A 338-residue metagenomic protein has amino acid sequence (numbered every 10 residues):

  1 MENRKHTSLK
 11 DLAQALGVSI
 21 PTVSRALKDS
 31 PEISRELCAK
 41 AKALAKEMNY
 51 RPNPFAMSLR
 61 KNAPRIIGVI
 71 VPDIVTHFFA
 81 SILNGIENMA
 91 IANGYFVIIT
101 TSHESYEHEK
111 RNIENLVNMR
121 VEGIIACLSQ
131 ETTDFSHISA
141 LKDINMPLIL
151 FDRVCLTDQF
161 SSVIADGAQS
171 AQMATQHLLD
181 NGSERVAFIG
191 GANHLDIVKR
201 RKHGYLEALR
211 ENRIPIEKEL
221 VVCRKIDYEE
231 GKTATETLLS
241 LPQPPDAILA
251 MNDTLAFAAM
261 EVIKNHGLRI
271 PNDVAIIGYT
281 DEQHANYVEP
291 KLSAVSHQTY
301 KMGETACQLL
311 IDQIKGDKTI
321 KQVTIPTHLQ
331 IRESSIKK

Functional and structural regions predicted by a protein language model:
M1-R4, A15, I20, E47 (+3 more regions): Bacterial carbohydrate/catabolite-sensing allosteric modules
M1-R65, I336: N-terminal helix-turn-helix DNA-binding module of bacterial transcription factors
E2-S8, K46-N84, A92-Y95, H103-E104 (+1 more regions): N-terminal helix-turn-helix/winged-helix DNA-binding helices and compositionally similar short basic alpha-helical
P54-F55, H108-N112, S136-H137, E230 (+1 more regions): Short acidic active-site motifs
V69, I98-T100, I125-A126, F188 (+1 more regions): Short catalytic-loop micro-motif centered on adjacent basic/acidic residues
D73-V75, H103-E104, S129-T132, A192-D196: Short histidine/acidic/glycine/proline-rich micro-motifs that form metal- and phosphate-coordinating active-site loops
N88-D134: Central regulatory/effector-binding core of bacterial HTH transcription factors
T133-K142: Active-site-adjacent beta->alpha loops and helix N-cap segments on the catalytic face of soluble alpha/beta enzymes
